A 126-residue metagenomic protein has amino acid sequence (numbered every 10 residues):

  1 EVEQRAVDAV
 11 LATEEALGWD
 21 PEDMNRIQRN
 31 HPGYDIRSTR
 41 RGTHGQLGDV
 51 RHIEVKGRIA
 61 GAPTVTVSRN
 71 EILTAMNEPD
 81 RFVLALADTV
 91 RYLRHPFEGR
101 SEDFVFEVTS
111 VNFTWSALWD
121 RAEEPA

Functional and structural regions predicted by a protein language model:
E1, M24-R29, R41-H44, I72-A75: Short, contiguous acidic/charged loop-to-helix segments that flank catalytic cores in large enzymes
E1, V7-W19, G48: ASCE P-loop NTPase motor core, strongest for the SF2 helicase catalytic module
V2-L11, R29, G57, P79 (+2 more regions): Nuclease catalytic cores
L11, E15-R41: A short acidic/basic microdomain associated with nuclease active sites
E14, D35-S38, D49-I59: Conserved catalytic cores of phosphodiester-cleaving nucleases, focusing on short active-site segments
G42-D49, Y92: Short, solvent-exposed loop/turn segments that connect beta-strands within catalytic domains and beta-strand-rich
V55-I72: Short beta-strand-loop-alpha-helix junction that forms the active-site gateway of nucleic-acid-processing nucleases
E78-A126: Domain-level recognition of nuclease-like catalytic cores that cleave nucleotide substrates
